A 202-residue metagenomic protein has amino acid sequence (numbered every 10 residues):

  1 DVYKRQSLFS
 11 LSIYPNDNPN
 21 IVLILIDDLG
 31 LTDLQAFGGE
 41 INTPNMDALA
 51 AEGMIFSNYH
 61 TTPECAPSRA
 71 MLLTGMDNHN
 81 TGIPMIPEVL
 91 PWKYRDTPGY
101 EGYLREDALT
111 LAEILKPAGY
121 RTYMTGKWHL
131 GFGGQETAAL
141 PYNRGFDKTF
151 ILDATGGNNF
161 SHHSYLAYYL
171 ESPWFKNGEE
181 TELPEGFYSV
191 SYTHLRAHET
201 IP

Functional and structural regions predicted by a protein language model:
D1-Q6, H194, H198-P202: Single conserved hydrophobic/aromatic residue that forms the stacking wall/gate of nucleotide- or nucleobase-binding
F9-R196: Formylglycine-dependent sulfatase
